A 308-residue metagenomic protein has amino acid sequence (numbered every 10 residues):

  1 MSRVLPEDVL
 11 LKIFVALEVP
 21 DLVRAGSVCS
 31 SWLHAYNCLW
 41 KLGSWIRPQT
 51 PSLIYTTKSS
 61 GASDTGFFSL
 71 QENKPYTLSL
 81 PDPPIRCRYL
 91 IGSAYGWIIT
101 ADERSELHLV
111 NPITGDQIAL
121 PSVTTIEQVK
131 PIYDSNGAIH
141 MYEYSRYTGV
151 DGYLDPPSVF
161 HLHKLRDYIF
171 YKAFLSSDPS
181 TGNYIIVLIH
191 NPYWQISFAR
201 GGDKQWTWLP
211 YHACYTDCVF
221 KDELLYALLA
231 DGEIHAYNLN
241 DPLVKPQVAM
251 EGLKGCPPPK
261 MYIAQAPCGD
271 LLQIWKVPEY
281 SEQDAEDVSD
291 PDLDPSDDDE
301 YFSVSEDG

Functional and structural regions predicted by a protein language model:
M1-S2, A199: Solvent-exposed, charged interface segments at domain starts and junctions
R3-Y76, Y95-G96, E106, T114-A119 (+1 more regions): Skp1-binding F-box subdomain of Cullin-RING ligase substrate receptors
K12, Y76-L78, T207-H212: WD40-like beta-propeller blades
P83-S305: A sequence/structural signal of beta-propeller blade repeats
